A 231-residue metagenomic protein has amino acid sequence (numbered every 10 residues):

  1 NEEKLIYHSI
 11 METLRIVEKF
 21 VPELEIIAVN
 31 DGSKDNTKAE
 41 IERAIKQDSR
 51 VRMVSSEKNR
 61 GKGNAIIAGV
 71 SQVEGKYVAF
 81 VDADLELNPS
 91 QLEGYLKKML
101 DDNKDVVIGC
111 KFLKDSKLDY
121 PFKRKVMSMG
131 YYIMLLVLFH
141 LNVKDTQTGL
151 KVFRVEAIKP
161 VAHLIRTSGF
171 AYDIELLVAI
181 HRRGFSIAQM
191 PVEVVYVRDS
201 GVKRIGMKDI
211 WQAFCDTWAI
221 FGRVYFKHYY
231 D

Functional and structural regions predicted by a protein language model:
E2-L5, S33, K62, N88: Donor nucleotide-sugar binding loop of glycosyltransferases
E2-V17: Short, well-formed alpha-helical segments that are part of the catalytic scaffolds of diverse glycosyltransferases
S9, T37, I66, S90-L92 (+1 more regions): Acidic donor-diphosphate engagement hotspot in glycosyltransferases and nucleotidyltransferases that stabilizes
M11, L138-L141, L164-D231: Hydrophobic helical membrane-anchoring modules
P22-S33, V54-S56: Short beta-strand/loop segment that forms part of the nucleotide-sugar
E25-I26, M53, V106, I187: Hydrophobic/aromatic residues located in beta-strands of well-ordered beta-sheets within soluble catalytic
N30-A39, L85: A conserved acidic beta->alpha catalytic loop
R50, V54-Q72, Y77-F80, P89-F170 (+1 more regions): Acceptor/aglycone-binding surface of glycosyltransferases and processive sugar-polymer synthases
